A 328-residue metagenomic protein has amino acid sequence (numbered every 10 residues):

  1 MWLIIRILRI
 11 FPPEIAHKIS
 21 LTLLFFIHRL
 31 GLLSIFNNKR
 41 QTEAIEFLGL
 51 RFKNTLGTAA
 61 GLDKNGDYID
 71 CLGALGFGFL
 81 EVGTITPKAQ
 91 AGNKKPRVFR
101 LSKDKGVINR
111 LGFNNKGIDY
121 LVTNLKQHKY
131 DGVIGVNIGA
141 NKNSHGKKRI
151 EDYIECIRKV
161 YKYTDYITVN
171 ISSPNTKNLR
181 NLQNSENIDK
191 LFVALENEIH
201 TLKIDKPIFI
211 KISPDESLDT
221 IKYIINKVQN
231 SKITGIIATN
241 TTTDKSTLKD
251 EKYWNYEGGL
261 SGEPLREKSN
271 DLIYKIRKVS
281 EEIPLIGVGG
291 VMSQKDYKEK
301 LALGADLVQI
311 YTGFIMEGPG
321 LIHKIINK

Functional and structural regions predicted by a protein language model:
P12, T58, L80, L121 (+6 more regions): Conserved, mostly hydrophobic/aromatic
L21, F25-H28, L32-N38, P174-N187 (+3 more regions): Glycine/Thr-rich beta-alpha phosphate-binding loop at enzyme active sites
L50-G57, D131-V136, T201-E216, K278-G287: Short beta-strand/loop segments at the ligand-binding rim of alpha/beta enzyme cores
N65-A74, E216-N230, K278-S280, V291-V308: Catalytic cores of alpha/beta
G78-Q90, I171-S173, G235-T243, G290-V291 (+1 more regions): Glycine-rich phosphate-binding active-site loops on the catalytic face of alpha/beta enzymes
G83, P87-G132: A gly/proline- and charged-residue-enriched helix-loop-helix capping module
A89-K105, S246-G258, G313-K328: C-terminal helical cap(s) of enzyme catalytic domains, especially alpha/beta-barrels
N141-I154, N181, N187, I210-Q229: Active-site glycine- and acidic-residue-rich loops that bind and position anionic ligands or nucleotide-like cofactors
